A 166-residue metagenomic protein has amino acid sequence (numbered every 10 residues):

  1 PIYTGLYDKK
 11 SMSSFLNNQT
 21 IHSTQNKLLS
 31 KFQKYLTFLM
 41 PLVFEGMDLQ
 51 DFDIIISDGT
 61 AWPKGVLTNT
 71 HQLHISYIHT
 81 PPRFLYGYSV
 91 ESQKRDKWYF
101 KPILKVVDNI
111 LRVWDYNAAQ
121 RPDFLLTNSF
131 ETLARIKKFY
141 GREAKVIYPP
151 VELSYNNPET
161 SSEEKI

Functional and structural regions predicted by a protein language model:
I2-W62: Active-site donor-binding segments of glycosyltransferases and PAPS-dependent sulfotransferases
G5, D58-G59, T127-S129, P149: Replace "coordinates the UDP/GDP/TDP-sugar" with "coordinates nucleotide-activated sugar donors
L49-Q50, V66-H71, Q120, T160-S161: Short, conserved loop/helix-junction motifs that constitute active-site signature segments in enzyme catalytic cores
D53, Q120-L125, K165-I166: Short active-site oxyanion
I54-S57, T68-K97, L126, K145: Active-site proximal beta-strand in glycosyltransferases
A61-W62, E131-L133: Alpha-helix capping/helix-boundary segments
K94-L125, L133: Membrane-proximal helix-turn-helix segments that form the acceptor-binding/catalytic region of lipid-linked
A134, K145, P150-K165: Acidic anion/phosphate-binding donor-loop and adjacent secondary structure in glycosyltransferase catalytic cores
